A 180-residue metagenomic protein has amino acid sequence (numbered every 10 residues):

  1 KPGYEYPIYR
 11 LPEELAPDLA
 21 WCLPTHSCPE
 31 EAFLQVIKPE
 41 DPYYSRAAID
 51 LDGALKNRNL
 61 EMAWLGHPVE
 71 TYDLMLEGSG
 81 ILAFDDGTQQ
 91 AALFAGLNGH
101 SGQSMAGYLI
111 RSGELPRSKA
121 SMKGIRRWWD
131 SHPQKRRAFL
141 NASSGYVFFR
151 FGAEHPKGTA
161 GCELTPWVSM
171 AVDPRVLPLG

Functional and structural regions predicted by a protein language model:
K1-G152, G158-C162: Secretory/export targeting leaders with adjacent low-complexity proregions
A153-L179: C-terminal soluble interaction/assembly domains
